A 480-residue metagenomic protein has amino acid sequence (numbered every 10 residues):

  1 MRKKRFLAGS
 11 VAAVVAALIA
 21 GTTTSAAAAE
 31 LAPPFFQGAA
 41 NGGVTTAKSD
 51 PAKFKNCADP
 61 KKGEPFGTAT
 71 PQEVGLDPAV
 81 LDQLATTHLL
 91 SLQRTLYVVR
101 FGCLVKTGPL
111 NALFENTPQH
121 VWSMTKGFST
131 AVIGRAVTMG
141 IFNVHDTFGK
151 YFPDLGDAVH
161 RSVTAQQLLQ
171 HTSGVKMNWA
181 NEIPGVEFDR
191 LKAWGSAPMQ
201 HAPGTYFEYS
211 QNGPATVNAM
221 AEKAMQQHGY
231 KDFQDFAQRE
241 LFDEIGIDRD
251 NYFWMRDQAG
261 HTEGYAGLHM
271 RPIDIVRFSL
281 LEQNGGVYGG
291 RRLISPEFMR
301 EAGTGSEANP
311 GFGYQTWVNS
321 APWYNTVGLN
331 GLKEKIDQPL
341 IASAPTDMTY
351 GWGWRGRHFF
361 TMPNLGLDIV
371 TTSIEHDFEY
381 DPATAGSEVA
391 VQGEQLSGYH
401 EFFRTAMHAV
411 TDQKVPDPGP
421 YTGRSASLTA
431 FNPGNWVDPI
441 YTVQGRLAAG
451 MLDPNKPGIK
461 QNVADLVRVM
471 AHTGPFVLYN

Functional and structural regions predicted by a protein language model:
M1-E30: Secretory targeting and sorting signals
L81-L113, F359-F360, G366-V370: A short, well-structured edge-of-sheet supersecondary motif
T87-Y97, L110-F152, V159-V163, H201-Y209: Short active-site loop at a secondary-structure junction that contains or immediately precedes the catalytic residue(s)
G102, P118-H145, L168, V217-A221 (+2 more regions): Active-site SXXK
C103-G108, N178-P203, Y230-N251: Short, charged, amphipathic alpha-helices and their helix-cap/turn boundaries
T138-S173, S196, G229-Y265: Active-site helix/loop module of the DD-peptidase/beta-lactamase fold, centered on the serine-lysine SxxK catalytic
G213-A221, A266-V287, R357-I374: Active-site-proximal alpha-helical segments within enzyme catalytic domains
R249-Y252, G305-D368: Active-site Gly/Thr loop motif
